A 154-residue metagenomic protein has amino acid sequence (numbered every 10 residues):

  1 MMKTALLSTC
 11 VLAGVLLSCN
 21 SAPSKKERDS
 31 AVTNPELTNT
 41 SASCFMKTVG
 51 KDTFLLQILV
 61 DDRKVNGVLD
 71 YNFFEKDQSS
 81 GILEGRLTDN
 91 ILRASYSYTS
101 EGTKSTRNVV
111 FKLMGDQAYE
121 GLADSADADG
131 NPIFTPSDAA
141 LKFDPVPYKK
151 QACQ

Functional and structural regions predicted by a protein language model:
M1-L6: Positively charged n-region of N-terminal signal peptides that target proteins for export
V15-S18: C-terminal motif of bacterial Sec signal peptides marking the signal peptidase cleavage site
N20-P23: Bacterial signal peptide processing site
N34-D52: Tryptophan-anchored aromatic micro-motifs
V49, K64-N66, R93-Q154: Beta-sheet ligand-binding and adhesion/scaffold domains
K51-L55, D77-I82, T103-N108: Short, surface-exposed coil-to-beta transition loops
L59-R86: N-terminal glycine/threonine-rich, aromatic-flanked beta-hairpin/loop signature
